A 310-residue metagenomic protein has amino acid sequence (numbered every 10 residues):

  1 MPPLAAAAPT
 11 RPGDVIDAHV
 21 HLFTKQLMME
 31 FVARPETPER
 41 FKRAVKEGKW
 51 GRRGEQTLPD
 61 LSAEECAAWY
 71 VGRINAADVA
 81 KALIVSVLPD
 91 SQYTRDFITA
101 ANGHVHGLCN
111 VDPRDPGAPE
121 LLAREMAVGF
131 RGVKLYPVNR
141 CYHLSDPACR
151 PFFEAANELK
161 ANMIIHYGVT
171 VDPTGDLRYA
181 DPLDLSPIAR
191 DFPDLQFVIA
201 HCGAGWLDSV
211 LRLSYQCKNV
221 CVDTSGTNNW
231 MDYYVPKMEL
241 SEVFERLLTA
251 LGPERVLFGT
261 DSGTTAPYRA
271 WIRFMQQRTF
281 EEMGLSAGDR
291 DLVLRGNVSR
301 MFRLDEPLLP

Functional and structural regions predicted by a protein language model:
M1-A18, L27-A76, K81, R246 (+2 more regions): Mid-to-C-terminal alpha-helical segments outside catalytic/metal-binding sites
P9, G132, S145-L257, L309: Catalytic pocket-lining loop regions of alpha/beta-barrel enzymes, especially the amidohydrolase/enolase/GH5 lineages
V15-A18, I84-V85, L108, K134 (+3 more regions): Active-site neighborhood of phospho(di)ester-bond hydrolases with catalytic His/Asp-centered motifs
I16, E125, I188-D191: A generic "structured core" feature
H19, I74, T94, E125 (+7 more regions): Conserved, mostly hydrophobic/aromatic
F23-K25, P89-Q92, R114-G117, V169-P173 (+3 more regions): Active-site environment of divalent metal-dependent phosphoester hydrolases
N75-K81, N102-V105, R190-F197: Short, surface-exposed connector motifs at secondary-structure boundaries
A80-K81, V87-A180: Active-site gating/metal-coordination segments in enzymes
